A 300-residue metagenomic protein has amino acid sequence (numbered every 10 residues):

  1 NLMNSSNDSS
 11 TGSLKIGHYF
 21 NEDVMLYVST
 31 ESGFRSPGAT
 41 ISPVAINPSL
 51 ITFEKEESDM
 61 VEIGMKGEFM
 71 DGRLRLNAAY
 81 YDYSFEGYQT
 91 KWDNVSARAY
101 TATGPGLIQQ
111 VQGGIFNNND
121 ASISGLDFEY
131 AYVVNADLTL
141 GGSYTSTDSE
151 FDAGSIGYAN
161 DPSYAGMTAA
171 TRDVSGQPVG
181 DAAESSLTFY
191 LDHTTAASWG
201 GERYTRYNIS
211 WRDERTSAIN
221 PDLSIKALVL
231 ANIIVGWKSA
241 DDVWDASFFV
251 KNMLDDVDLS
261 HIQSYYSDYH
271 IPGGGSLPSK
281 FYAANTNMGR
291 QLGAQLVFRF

Functional and structural regions predicted by a protein language model:
N1-N21, D148, I156: Signature of Gram-negative outer-membrane beta-barrel scaffolds
N1-S6, G38-T52, T90-F116, D152-G176 (+1 more regions): Solvent-exposed loop segments that connect transmembrane elements
S6-S10, E57-V61, S122-S124, D181-L187 (+2 more regions): Residues that define the transmembrane beta-barrel architecture of outer-membrane proteins
L14-H18, I63-G67, F128-Y132, G142 (+4 more regions): Residues on the lipid-exposed face of transmembrane beta-strands in outer-membrane beta-barrel proteins
Y19-G33, T52-N117, S122-L126, A131-V133 (+2 more regions): Membrane-embedded beta-barrel scaffold of Gram-negative outer-membrane proteins
D23-L26, D71-L76, D137-L140, S198-R203 (+1 more regions): Repeated loop/turn-to-beta-strand initiation elements of outer-membrane beta-barrel proteins
D82-S84, V111-A218, Q295-R299: Gram-negative outer-membrane beta-barrel transporters
S210-A218, W237-F300: C-terminal beta-signal and adjacent terminal beta-strands/loops of Gram-negative outer-membrane beta-barrel proteins
